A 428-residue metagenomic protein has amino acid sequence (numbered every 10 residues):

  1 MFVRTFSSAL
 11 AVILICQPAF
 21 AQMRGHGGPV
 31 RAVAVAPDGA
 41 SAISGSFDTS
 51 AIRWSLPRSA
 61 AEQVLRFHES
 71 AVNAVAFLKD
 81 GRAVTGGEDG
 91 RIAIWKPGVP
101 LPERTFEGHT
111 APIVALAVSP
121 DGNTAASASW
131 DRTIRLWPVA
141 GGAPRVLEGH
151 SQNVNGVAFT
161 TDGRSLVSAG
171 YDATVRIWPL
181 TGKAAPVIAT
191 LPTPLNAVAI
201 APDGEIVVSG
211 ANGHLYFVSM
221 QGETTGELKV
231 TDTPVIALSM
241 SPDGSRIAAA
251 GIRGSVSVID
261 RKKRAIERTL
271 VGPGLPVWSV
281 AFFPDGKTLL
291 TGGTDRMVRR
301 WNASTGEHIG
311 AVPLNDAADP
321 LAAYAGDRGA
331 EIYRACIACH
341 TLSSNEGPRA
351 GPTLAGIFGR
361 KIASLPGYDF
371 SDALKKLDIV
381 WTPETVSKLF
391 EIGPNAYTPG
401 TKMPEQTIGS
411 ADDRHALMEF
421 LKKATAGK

Functional and structural regions predicted by a protein language model:
Q22-V30, L65-V72, F106-I113, L147-V154 (+4 more regions): WD40/WD-repeat beta-propeller blade N-cap
P37-D38, L78-D80, P120-D121, T161-D162 (+3 more regions): Residue-level detector of Asp-centered blade-edge/turn motifs that repeat once per structural unit in beta-propeller
A42, A83-V84, A125, L166 (+3 more regions): Hydrophobic beta-strand positions that form the internal "hydrophobic ladder" of WD40/Gbeta-like beta-propeller blades
G45-D48, G86-D89, S127-D131, A169-D172 (+3 more regions): Conserved strand-to-loop turn within each blade of WD40 beta-propeller repeats
G306-I332: Electrostatic cytochrome c docking/interface patches
A323-N345, L354: Sequence/structural segment immediately N-terminal to covalent heme-attachment motifs in c-type and related
T382-K428: C-terminal capping alpha-helices of c-type cytochrome domains
